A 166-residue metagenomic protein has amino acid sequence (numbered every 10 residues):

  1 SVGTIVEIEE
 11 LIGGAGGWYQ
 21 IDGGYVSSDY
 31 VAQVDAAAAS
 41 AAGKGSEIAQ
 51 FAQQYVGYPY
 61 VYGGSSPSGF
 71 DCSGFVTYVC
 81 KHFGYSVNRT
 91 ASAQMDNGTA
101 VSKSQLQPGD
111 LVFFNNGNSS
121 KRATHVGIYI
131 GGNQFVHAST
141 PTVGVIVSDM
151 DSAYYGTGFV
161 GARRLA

Functional and structural regions predicted by a protein language model:
S1-G13: Conserved beta-strand/loop element in small beta-rich adapter and peptidoglycan-binding domains
E10-A15, N118-S120: Short, charged beta-turn/beta-strand-edge "cap" motif at the junction between a beta-strand and an adjacent loop
A15-Q20, Q134: Short aromatic-glycine-enriched beta-strand elements
Y19-S46: Boundary regions of SH3-family modules and the immediately adjacent low-complexity/disordered segments in eukaryotic
A36-A41, P59-P67, N116-G117: Second-shell loop/turn segments in exported
Y55-P108: Catalytic cysteine-centered active-site loop
Y85-G144: ...with weaker cross-activation on analogous glycine-rich loops/strands in unrelated enzymes
P141-A153: Catalytic alpha/beta core of large soluble enzyme barrels
